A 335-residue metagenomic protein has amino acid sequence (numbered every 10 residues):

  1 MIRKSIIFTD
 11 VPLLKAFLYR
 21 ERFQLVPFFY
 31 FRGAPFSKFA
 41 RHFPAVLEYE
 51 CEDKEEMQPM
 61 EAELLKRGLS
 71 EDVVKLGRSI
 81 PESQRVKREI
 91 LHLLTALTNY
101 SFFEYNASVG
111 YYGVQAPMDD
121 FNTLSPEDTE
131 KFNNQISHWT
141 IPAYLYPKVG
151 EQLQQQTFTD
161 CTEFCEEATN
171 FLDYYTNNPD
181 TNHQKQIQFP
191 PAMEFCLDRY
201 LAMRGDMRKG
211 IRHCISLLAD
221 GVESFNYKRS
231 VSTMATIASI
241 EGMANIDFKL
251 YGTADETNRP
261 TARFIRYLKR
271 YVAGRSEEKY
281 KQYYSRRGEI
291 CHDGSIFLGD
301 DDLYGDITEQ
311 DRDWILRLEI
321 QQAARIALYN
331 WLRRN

Functional and structural regions predicted by a protein language model:
M1-M234, A238, W314-W331, N335: Charged, non-catalytic interaction/linker regions at domain boundaries that couple catalytic cores to substrate
I2, M234, G252, D300-L303: A generic "cationic amphipathic patch" detector
T98-S101, Y105, M243, D247 (+3 more regions): A generic secondary-structure signal for well-formed alpha-helical elements
M234-E278: Flexible secondary-structure boundary motifs
G274-Q282, R286-N335: Charge-enriched, short contiguous segments at helix-coil
